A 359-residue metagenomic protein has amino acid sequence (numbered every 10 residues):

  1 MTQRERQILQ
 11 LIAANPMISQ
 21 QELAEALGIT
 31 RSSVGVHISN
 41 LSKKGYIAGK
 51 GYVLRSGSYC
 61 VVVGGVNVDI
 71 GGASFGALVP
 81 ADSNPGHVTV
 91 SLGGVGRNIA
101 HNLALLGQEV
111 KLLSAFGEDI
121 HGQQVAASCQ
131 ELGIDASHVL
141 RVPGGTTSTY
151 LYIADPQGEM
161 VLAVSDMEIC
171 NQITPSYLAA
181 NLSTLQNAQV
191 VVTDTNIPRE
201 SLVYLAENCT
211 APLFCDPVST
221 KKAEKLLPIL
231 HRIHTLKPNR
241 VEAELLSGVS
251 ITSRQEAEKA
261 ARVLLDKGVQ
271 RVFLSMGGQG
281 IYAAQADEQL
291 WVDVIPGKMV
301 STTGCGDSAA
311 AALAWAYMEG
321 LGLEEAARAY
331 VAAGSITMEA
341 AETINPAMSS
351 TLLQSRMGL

Functional and structural regions predicted by a protein language model:
M1-Q20, A26-L27, R31-S32, V36-R55 (+2 more regions): Conserved phosphate-binding/catalytic region of the ribokinase-like
Q3-R4, I8-A13, I18-A26, T30-L113 (+1 more regions): Glycine-rich phosphate/adenosyl-contacting loop at the front of the ribokinase-like
K43-G45, N171-S176, C215-K221: Short gly/ser/thr-rich secondary-structure transition/capping motifs
S56-G57, L78-H87, L105-Q189, L353-L359: Conserved N-terminal subdomain of the carbohydrate kinase-like
V66, V241-E242, S308: Alpha-helix/helix-capping structural signal
L103, N239, G306: Short, conserved phosphate/pyrophosphate- and ester-handling motifs at nucleotide-, phospho-/glycolipid
E109-V110, A136-S137, L213, V272 (+1 more regions): Hydrophobic anchor at the start of a short beta-strand that flanks the dinucleotide cofactor-binding loop
V190-K259, G280: Conserved beta-alpha-beta core of the PfkB/ribokinase-like small-molecule kinase fold
